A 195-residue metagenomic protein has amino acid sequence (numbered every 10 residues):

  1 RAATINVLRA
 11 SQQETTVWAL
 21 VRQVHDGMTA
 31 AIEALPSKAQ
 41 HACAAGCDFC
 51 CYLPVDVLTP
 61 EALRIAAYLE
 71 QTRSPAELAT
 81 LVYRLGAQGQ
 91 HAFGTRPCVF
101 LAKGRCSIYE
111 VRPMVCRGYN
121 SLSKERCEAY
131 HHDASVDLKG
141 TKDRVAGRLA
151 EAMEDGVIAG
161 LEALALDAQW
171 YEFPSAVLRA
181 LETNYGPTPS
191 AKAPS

Functional and structural regions predicted by a protein language model:
R1-R105, Y109-S195: Short loop/turn segments that flank or connect secondary-structure elements
